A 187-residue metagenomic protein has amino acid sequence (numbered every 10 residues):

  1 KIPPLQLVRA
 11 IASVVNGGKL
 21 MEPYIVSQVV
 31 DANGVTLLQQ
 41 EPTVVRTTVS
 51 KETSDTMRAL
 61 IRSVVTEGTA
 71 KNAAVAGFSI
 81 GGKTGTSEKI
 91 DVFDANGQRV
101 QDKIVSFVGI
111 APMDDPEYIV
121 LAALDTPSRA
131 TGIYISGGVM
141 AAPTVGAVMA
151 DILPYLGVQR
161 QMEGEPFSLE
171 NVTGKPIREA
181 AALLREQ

Functional and structural regions predicted by a protein language model:
K1-V45, I61-G157: Active-site beta-strand/loop architecture of penicillin-binding DD-peptidases
T53: Betabetaalpha-Me/HNH-type nuclease active-site subdomain
P154, V158-Q187: Glycine-rich loop/hinge motif
